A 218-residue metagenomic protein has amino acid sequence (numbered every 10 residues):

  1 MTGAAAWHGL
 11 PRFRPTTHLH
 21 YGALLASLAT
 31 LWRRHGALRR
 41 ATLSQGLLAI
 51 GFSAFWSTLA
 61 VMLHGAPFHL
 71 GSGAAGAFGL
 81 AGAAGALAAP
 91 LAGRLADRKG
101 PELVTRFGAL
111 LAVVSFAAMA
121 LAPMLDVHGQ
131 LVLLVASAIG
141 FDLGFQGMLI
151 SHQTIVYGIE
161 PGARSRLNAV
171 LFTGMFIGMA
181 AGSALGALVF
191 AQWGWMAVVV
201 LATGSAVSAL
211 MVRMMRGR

Functional and structural regions predicted by a protein language model:
M1-T16, V212-R216: C-terminal membrane-cytosol helix-exit motif in multi-pass small-molecule transporters
W7-S44: Juxtamembrane intracellular "pre-TM" segments in multi-pass secondary transporters
R34-F55, V135-L143: Pair of pore-lining "gating" transmembrane helices in MFS-fold secondary transporters
A49-F68, A74: Helix-loop boundary and gating motifs at the non-cytosolic
G65-A84, L133, R166-V170: Loop-to-transmembrane helix entry
L87-P101, F190: Helix-to-loop junctions at the C-terminal end of transmembrane segments in multipass secondary transporters
E102-H152: C-terminal transmembrane helical hairpin of 12-TM major facilitator-type secondary transporters
G158-W195, L201-S205: A late C-terminal transmembrane helix in Major Facilitator Superfamily
